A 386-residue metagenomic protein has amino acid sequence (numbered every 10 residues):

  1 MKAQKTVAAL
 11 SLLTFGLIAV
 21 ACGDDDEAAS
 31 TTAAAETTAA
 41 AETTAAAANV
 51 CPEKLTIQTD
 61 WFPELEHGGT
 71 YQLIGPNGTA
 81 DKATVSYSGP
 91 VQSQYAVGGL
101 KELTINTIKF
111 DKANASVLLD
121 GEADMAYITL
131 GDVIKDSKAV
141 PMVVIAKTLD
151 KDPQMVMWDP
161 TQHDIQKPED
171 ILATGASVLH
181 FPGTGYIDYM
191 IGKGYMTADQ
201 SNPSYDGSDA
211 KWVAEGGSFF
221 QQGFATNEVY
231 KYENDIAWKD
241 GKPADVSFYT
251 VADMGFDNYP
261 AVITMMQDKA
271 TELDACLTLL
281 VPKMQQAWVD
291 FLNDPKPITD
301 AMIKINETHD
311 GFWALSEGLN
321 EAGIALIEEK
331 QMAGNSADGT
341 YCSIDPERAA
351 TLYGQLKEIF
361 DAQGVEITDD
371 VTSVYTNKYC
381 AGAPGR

Functional and structural regions predicted by a protein language model:
M1-A9: Bacterial N-terminal signal peptides that target proteins for export
L17-A21: C-terminal motif of bacterial Sec signal peptides marking the signal peptidase cleavage site
G23-D25: Bacterial signal peptide processing site
A29-A47: Extracellular mucin-like PTS domains
A47-Y205, F219-Q222: Short, glycine-/small- and polar/acidic-enriched structural segments that line small-molecule recognition paths
G131-D132, D206-K211, E215-D310: Pocket-lining segment of extracytoplasmic ligand-binding domains
E272-A362: Secondary-structure end/capping motifs
P346-R386: Conserved C-terminal helix/tail region of periplasmic/extracytoplasmic solute-binding proteins
